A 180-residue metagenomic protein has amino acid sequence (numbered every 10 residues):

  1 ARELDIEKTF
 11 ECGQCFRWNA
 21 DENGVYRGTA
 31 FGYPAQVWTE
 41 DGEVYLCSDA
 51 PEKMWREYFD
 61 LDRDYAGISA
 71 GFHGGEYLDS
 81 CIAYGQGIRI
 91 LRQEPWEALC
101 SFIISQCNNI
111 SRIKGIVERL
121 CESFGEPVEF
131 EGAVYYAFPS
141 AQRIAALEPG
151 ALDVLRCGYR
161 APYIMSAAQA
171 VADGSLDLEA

Functional and structural regions predicted by a protein language model:
A1-A180: HhH-family (HhH-GPD) DNA N-glycosylase catalytic core used in base-excision repair
